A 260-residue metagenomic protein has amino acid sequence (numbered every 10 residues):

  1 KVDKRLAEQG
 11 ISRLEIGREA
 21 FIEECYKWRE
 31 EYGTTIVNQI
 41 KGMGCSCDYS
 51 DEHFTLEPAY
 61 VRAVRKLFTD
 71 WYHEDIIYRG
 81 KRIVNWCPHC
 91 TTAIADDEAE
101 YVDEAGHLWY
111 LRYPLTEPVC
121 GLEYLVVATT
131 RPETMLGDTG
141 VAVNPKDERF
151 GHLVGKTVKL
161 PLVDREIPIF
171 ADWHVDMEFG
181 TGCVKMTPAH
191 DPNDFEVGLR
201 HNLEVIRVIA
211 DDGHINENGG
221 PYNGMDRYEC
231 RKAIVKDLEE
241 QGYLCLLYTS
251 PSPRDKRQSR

Functional and structural regions predicted by a protein language model:
K1-T69, H73, V197, G224-G242: N-terminal Rossmann-like or analogous alpha/beta NTP/dinucleotide-binding catalytic cores that position adenine
G42, S46-C47, H53, E57-D212 (+1 more regions): NTP-handling and nucleic-acid-processing catalytic cores
Y78-K81, Y243-L247: Acidic/polar loop patches that form or flank catalytic/metal-binding clefts of enzymes that bind anionic ligands
H214-N218: Short acidic beta-strand-loop surface patches of small beta-rich interaction domains
G219-N223: Catalytic palm subdomain of template-directed nucleic-acid polymerases, centered on the conserved carboxylate motif
Y248-D255: Conserved small/polar residues in nucleotide/adenosyl-binding loops
